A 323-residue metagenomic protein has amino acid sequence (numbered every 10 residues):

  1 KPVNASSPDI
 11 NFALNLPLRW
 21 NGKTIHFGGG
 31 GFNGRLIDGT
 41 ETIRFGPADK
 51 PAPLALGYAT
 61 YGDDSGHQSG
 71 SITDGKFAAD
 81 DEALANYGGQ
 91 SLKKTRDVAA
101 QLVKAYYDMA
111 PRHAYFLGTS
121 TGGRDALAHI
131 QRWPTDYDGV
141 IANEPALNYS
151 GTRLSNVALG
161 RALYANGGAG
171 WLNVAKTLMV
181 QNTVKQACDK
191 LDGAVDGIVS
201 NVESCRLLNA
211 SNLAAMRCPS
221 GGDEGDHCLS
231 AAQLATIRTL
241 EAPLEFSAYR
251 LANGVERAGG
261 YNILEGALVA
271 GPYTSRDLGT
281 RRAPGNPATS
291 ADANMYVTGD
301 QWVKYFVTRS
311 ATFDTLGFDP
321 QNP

Functional and structural regions predicted by a protein language model:
K1-P323: C-terminal His-loop and adjacent cap/lid subdomain of alpha/beta-hydrolase
